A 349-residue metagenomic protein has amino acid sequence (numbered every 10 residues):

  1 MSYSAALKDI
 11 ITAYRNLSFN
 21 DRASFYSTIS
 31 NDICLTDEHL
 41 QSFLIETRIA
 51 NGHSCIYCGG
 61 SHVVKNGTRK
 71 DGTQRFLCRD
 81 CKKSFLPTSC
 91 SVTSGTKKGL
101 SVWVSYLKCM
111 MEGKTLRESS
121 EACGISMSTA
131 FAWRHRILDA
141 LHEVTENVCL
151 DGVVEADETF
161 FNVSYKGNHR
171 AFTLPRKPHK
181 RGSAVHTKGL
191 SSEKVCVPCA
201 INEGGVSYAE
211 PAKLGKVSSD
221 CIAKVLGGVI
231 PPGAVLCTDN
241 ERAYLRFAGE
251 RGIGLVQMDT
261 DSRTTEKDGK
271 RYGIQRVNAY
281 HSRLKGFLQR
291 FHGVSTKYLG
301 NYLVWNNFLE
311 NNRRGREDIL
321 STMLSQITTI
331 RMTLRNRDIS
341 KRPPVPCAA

Functional and structural regions predicted by a protein language model:
M1-A349: Residue-level recognition of single "structural anchor" positions that define or cap local secondary structure
